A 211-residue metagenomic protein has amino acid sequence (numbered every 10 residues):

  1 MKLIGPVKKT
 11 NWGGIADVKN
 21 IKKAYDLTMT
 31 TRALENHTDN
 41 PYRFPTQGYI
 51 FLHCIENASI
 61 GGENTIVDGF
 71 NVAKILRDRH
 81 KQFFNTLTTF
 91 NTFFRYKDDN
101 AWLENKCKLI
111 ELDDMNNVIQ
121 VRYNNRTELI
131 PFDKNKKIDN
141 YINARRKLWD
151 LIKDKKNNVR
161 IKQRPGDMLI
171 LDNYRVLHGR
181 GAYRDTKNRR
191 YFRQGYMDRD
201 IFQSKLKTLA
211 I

Functional and structural regions predicted by a protein language model:
M1-I211: Active-site environment of non-heme Fe oxygenases that use a 2-His-1-carboxylate facial triad
